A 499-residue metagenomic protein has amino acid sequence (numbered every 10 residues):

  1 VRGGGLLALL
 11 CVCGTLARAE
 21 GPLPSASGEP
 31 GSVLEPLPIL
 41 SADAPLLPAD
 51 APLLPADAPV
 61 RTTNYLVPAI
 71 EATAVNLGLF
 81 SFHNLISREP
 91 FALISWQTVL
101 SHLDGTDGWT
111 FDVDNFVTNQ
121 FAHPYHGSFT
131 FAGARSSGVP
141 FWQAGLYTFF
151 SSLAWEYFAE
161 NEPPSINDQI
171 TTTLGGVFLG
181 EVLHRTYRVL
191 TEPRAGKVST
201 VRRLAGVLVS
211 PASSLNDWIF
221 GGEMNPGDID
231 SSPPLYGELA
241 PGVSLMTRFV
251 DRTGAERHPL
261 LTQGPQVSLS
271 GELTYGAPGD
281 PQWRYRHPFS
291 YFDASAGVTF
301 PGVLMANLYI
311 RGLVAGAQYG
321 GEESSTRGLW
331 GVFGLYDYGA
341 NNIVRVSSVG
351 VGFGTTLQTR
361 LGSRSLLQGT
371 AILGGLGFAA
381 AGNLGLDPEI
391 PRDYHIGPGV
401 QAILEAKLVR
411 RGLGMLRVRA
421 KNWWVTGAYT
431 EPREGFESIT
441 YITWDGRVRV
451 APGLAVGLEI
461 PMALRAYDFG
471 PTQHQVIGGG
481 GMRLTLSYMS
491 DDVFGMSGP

Functional and structural regions predicted by a protein language model:
L16-F121, H126-G127, R135-S137, F141 (+8 more regions): N-terminal targeting leaders of membrane proteins
H126-G127, A159-R188, A205, V209 (+1 more regions): Alpha-helical transmembrane segments that form the membrane-embedded catalytic/substrate-binding core of multi-pass
P140-N161, T173-V177: Small-polar-interrupted transmembrane alpha-helices in polytopic inner-membrane proteins
E181, G271-A277, G316-G321, L357-L361 (+4 more regions): Residue-level signature of outer-membrane beta-barrel architecture
T253-H258, Y338-N342, L386-D393, G427-R433 (+2 more regions): Extracellular loop and loop/strand-boundary signature of outer-membrane beta-barrel proteins
L261-Q263, R345-S347, Y394-P398, E434-S438 (+1 more regions): Short sequence motifs at beta-strands and strand-loop junctions characteristic of Gram-negative outer-membrane
S268-S270, V314, G352-G354, Q401-E405 (+2 more regions): Membrane-embedded beta-strand positions in outer-membrane beta-barrel channels/transporters
V476-P499: Outer-membrane beta-barrel "beta-signal"
